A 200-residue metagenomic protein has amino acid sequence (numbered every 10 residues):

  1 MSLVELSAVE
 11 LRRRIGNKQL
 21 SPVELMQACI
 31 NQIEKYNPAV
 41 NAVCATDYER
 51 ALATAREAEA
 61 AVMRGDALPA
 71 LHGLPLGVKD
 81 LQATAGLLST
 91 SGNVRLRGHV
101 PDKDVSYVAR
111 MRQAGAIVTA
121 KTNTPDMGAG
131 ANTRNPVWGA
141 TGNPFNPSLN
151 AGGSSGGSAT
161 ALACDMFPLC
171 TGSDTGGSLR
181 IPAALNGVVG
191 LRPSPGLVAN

Functional and structural regions predicted by a protein language model:
M1-A53: An N-terminal boundary/leader segment
C29, A51, G73, K79 (+2 more regions): Conserved hydrophobic/aromatic pocket- or pore-lining residues that grip, position, or stack substrates in active sites
E49-E59, G115-A116: Long amphipathic alpha-helix in the N-terminal Rossmann-like dinucleotide-binding domain of NAD(P)-dependent
A58-L74: Immediate post-signal peptide segment of exported/extracytoplasmic ligand-binding proteins
A70-R110: Enzymes and membrane/adaptor proteins characterized by extended Gly/Ser/Thr/Asp/Glu-rich, aromatic-dotted
K103-N200: Short glycine/serine-rich loop segments
